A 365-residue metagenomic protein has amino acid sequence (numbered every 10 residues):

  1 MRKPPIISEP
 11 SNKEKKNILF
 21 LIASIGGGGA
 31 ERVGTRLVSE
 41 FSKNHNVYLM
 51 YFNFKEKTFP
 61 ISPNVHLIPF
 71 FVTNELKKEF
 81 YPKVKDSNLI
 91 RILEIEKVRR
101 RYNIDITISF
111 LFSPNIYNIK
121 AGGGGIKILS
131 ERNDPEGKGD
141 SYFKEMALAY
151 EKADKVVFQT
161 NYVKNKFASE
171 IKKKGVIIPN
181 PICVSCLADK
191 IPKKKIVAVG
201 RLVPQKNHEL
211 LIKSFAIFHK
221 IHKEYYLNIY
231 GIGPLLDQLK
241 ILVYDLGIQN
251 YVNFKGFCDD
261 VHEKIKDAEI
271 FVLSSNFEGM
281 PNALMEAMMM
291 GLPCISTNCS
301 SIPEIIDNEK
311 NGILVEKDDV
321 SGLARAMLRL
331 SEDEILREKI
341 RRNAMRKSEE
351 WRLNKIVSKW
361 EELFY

Functional and structural regions predicted by a protein language model:
R2-I7, S11, F20-G28, R32-R36 (+3 more regions): N-terminal strand-loop element at the rim of the active site of nucleotide-sugar-dependent glycosyltransferases
E31-R36, K194, A198-K220, I229 (+5 more regions): A conserved mid-protein helix/loop that constitutes part of the nucleotide-sugar donor-binding site
R91, S109-N115, E131: Short His-centered aromatic/hydrophobic patch
Y162, P181: Carbohydrate-associated surface elements
K240-G256: Nucleotide-activated donor-binding/catalytic signature segment of Leloir-type glycosyltransferases, i.e., the conserved
F257, N276: Aromatic "clamp/platform" in nucleotide-sugar-dependent glycosyltransferases that forms part of the donor/acceptor
P293-S296, I306: Short hydrophobic beta-strand element within catalytic cores of glycosyltransferases and related nucleotide-activated
N308-E309, I313-V320, R329-E334, E349: Conserved acidic donor-binding segment of nucleotide-sugar-dependent glycosyltransferases
